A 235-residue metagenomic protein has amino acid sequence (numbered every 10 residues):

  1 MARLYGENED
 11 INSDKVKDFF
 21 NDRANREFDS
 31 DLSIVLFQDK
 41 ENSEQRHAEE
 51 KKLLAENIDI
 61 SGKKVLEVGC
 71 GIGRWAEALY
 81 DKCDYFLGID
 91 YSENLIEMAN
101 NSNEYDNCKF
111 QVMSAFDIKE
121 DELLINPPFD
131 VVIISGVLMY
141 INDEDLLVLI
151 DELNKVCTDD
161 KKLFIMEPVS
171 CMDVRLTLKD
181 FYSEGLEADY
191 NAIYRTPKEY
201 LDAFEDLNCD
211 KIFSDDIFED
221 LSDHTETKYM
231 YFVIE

Functional and structural regions predicted by a protein language model:
M1-G62, V68-L123, I141-V148, E152 (+1 more regions): Class I (Rossmann-like) S-adenosyl-L-methionine-dependent methyltransferase catalytic domain, capturing the SAM-binding
I133: A conserved beta-strand element that flanks and buttresses the S-adenosyl-L-methionine
G136-Y140: Short catalytic micro-motifs in class I SAM-dependent methyltransferases
K155-C157: Conserved helix-to-beta-strand junction in the class I
